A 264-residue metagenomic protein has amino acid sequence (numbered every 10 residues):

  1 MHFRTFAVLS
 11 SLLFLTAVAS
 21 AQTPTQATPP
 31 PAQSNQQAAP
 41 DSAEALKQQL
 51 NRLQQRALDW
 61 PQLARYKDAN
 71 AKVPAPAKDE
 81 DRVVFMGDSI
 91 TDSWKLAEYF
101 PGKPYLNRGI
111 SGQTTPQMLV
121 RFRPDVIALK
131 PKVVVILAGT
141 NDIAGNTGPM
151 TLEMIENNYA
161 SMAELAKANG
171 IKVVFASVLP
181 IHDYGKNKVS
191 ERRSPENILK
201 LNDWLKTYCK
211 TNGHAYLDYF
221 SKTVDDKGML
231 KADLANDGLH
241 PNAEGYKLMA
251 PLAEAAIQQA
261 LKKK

Functional and structural regions predicted by a protein language model:
M1-V84, D92, L96, L129 (+1 more regions): N-terminal secretory targeting modules
V84-M86, L106: Conserved beta-strand elements of the Class I
M86-G87, A176: Short hydrophobic segments within beta-strands
S89, I110, T140-N141: Active-site metal-binding loops of divalent metal-dependent hydrolases
T91-A97, T114-Q117: Short, solvent-exposed loop/turn elements at domain surfaces
E98-P104, L119-K264: Alpha-helical cap/lid subdomain in secreted, periplasmic, or secretory-pathway luminal O-acyl-processing enzymes
P104-Q117: A short beta-strand-loop structural module common to alpha/beta enzyme folds
